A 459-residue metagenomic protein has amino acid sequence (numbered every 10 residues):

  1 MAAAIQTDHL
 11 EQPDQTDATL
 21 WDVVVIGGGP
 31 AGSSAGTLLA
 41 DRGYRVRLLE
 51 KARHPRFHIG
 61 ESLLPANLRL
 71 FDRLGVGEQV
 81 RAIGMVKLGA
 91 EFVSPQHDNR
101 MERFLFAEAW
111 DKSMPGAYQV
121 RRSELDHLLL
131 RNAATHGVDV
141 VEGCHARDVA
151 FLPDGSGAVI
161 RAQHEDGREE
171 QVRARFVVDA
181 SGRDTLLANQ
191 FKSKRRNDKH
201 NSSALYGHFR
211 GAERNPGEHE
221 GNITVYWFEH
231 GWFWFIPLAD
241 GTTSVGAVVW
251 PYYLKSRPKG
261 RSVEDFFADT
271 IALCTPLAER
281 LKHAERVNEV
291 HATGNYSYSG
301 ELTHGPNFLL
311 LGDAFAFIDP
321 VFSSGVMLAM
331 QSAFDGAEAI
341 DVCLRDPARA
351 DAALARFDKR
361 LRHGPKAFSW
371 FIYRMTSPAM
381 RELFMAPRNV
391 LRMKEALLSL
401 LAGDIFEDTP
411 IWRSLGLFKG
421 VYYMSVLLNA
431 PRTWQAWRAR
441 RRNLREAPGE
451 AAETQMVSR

Functional and structural regions predicted by a protein language model:
Q15-G29: Beta1/beta-strand and adjacent pyrophosphate-binding region of the FAD-binding site in flavoprotein oxidoreductases
G32-S33: N-terminal Rossmann-fold NAD(P) dinucleotide-binding loop
A40-I59: Glycine-rich FAD pyrophosphate-binding loop
H58-H97: N-terminal FAD cofactor-binding segment of flavoenzymes
W110-R131, K255-K259: Short beta-strand to alpha-helix junction loop
N132-L277: Predominantly flavin-linked oxidoreductase catalytic cores and closely associated redox partners
K255-A339, C343-R345, D351-R356, H363: FAD/FMN-dependent oxidoreductases across multiple families
E338-R459: C-terminal helical "tail/cap" subdomain of flavin- and related membrane-associated enzymes
